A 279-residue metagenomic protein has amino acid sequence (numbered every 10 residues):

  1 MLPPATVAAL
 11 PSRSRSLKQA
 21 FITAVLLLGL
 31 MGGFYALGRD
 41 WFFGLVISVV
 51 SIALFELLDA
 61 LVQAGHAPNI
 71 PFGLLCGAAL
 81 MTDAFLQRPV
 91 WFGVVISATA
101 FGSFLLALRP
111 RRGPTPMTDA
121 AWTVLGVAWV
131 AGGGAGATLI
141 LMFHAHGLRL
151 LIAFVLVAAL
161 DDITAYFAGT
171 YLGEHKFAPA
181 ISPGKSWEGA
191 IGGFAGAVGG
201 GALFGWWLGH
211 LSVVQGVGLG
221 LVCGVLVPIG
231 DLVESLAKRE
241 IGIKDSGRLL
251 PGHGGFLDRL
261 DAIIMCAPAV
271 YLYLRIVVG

Functional and structural regions predicted by a protein language model:
M1-L221, V225: Membrane-embedded alpha-helical bundles of polytopic integral membrane proteins
D161-T164, I191, L257-A267: Membrane-embedded alpha-helical segments of transport systems, primarily multispan ion/solute transporters
E234: Acidic, glycine-rich loop-and-beta core segments that form the ion-binding/anion-interacting portion of active sites
E240-A262: Interfacial loop-to-transmembrane junctions
L272-G279: Juxtamembrane boundary at the C-terminal end of a transmembrane helix
